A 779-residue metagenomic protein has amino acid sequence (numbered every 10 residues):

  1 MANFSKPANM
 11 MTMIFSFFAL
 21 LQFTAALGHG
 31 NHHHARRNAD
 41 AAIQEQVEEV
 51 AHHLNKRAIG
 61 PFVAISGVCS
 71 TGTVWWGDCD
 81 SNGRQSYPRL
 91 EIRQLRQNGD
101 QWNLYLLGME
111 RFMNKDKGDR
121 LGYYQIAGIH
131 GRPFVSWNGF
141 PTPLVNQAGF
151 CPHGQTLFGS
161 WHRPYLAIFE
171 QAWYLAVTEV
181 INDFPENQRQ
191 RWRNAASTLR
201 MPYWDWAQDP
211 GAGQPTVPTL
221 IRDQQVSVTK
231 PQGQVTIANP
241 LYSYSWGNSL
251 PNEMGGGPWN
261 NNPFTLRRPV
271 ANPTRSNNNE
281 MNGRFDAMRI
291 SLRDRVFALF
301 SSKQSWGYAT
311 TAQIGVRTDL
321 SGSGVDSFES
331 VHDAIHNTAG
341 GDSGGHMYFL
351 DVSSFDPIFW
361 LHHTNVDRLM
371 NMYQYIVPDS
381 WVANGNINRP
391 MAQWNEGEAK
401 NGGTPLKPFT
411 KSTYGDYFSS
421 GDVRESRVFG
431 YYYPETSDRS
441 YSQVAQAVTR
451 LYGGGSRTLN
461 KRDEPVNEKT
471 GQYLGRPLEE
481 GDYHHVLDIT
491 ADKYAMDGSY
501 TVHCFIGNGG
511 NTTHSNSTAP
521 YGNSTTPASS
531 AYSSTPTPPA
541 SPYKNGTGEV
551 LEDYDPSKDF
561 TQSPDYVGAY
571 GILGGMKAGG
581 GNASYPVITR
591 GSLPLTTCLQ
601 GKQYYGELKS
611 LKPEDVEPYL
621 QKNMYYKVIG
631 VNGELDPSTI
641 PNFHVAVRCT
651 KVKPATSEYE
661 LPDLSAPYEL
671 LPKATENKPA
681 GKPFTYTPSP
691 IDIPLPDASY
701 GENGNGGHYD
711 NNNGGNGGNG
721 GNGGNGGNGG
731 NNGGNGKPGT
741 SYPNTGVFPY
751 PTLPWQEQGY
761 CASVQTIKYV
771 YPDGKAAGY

Functional and structural regions predicted by a protein language model:
M1-S5: N-terminal secretory signal peptides that target proteins for export/translocation
P7-A26: Cleavable N-terminal signal peptides of Sec/SRP-targeted secreted and luminal proteins
L27-D710, G733-Y779: C-terminal accessory segments of proteins
N712-G734: Long, low-complexity Q/N-rich tracts
